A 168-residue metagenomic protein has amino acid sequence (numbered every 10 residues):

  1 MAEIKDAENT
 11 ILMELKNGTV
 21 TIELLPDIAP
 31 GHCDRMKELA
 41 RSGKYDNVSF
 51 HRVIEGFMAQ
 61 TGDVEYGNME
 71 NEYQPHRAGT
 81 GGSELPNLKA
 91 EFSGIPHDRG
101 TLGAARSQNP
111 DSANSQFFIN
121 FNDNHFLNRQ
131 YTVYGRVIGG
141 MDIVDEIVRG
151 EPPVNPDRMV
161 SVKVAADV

Functional and structural regions predicted by a protein language model:
M1-V168: Cyclophilin-like peptidyl-prolyl cis-trans isomerases
